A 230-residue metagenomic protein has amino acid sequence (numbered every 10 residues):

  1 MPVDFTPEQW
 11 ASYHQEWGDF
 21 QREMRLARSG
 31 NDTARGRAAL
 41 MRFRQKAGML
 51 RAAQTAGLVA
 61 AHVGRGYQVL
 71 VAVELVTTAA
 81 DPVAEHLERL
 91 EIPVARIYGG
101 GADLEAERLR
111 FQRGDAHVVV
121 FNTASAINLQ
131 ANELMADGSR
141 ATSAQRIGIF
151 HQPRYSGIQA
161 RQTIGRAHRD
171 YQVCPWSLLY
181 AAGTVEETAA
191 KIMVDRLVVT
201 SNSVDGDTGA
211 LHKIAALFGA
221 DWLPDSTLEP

Functional and structural regions predicted by a protein language model:
M1-V69, V73-V76, P82-E88, T200-L211: Interdomain linker/hinge connecting the two RecA-like lobes of the SF2 helicase core
A11, A53, D81, E85 (+3 more regions): Alpha-helical elements of the RecA-like P-loop NTPase motor core of helicases
E16-F20, H62, A167, R196-L197 (+1 more regions): Alpha-helix boundary/capping residues
Q54-L58, P82, R110, Q162 (+1 more regions): Alpha-helical elements of Rossmann-like donor-binding domains used by nucleotide-donor carbohydrate transfer enzymes
L75-T78, A124-A126: Alpha-helix capping/helix-boundary segments
T77-A79, A102-D103: Short, catalytically relevant binding-site loops at active-site mouths
P93-A190, R196: Conserved RecA-like P-loop NTPase helicase motor core
P175-P230: Non-catalytic, charged low-complexity extensions flanking SF2 helicase motor domains
